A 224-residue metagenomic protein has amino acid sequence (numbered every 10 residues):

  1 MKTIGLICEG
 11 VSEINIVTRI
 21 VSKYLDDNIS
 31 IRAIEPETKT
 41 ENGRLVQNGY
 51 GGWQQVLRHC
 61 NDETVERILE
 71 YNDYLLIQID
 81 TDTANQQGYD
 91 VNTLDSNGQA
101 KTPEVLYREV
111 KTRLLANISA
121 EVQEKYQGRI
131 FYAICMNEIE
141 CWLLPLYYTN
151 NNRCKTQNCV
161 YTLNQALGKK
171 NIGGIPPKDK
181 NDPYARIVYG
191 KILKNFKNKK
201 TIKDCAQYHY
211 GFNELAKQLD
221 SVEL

Functional and structural regions predicted by a protein language model:
M1-I4: Extreme N-terminal starter segment of soluble prokaryotic enzymes
I14-G43, L57-L224: C-terminal accessory helical subdomains adjacent to catalytic cores in phosphodiester- and nucleotide-handling enzymes
Q47-Y50, L143: P-loop NTP-binding core
G52-Q55: Short, flexible loop segments at the rims of nucleotide/cofactor-binding pockets, characterized by
